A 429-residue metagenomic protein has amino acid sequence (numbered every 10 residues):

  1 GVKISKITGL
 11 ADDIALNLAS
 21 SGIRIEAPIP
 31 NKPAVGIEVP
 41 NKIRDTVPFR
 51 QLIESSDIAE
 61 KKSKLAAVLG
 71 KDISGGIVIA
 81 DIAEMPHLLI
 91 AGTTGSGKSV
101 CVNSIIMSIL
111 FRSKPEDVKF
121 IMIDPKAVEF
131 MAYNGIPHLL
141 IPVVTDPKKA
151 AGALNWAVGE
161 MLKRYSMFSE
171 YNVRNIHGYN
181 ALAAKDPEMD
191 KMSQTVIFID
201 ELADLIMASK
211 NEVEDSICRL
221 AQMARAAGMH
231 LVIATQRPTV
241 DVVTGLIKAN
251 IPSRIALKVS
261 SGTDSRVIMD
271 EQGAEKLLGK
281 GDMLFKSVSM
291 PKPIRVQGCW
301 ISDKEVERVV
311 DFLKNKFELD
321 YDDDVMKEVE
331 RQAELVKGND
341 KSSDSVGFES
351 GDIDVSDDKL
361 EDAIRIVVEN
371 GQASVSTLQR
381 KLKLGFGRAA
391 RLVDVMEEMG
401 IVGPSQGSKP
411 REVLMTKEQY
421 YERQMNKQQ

Functional and structural regions predicted by a protein language model:
V2, K42-P48, E418-Q424: Short, charged/polar, Gly/Pro-enriched secondary-structure boundary elements
V2-K32: Intein modules and their embedded homing endonuclease domains
K6, A27-A34, E38, T46 (+10 more regions): P-loop NTPase catalytic phosphate-binding loop
L10, E330-Q429: Terminal-proximal interaction/regulatory segments of ATP-powered molecular machines
A15-S21, S55-I58, K316-E318: A common structural junction motif
N180-E188: Conserved helix/coil segment N-terminal to the catalytic DExD/H
E305-E318, V325: Structured, non-catalytic alpha/beta "coupling" segments that mediate domain-domain communication and provide generic
L319-E334: Long, charged amphipathic helices and adjacent flexible linkers at domain junctions
